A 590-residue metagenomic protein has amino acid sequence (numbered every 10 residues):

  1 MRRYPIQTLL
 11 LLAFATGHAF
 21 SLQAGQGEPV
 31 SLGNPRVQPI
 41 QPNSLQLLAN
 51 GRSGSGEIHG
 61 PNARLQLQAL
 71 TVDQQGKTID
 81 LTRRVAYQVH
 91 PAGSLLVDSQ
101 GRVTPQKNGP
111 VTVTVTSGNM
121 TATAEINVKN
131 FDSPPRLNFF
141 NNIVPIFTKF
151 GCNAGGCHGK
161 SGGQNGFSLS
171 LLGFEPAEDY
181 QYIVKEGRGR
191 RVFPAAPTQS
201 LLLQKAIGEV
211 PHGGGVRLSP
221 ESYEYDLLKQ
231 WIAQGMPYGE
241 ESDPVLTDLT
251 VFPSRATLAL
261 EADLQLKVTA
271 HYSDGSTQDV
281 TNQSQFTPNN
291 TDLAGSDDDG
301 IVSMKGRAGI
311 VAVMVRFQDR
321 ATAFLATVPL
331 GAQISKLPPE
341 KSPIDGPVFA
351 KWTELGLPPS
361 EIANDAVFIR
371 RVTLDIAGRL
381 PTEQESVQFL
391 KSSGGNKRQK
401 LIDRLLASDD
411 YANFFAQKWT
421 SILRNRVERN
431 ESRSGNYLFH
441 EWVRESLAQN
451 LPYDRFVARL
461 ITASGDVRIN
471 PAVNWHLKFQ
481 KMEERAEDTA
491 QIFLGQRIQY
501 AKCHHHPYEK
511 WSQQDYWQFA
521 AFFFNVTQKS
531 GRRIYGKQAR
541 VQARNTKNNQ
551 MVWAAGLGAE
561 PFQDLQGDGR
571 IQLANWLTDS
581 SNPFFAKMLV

Functional and structural regions predicted by a protein language model:
M1-Y4: Positively charged n-region of N-terminal signal peptides that target proteins for export
Q7-A19: Bacterial N-terminal signal peptides
L22-K149, H158-G159, G163-N165, L169-S170 (+5 more regions): Extracytoplasmic soluble-region selector
Q100, G213-G215, D298-D299, P471-A472: Short acidic, glycine/proline-rich loop/turn micro-motifs
F147-C152, G495: Flanking scaffold residues of small Cys/His-coordinated metal-binding clusters
G156, L169-V184, P194, T198 (+7 more regions): Short, structured secondary-structure elements that scaffold catalytic or ligand/cofactor-binding regions
R188-G189, G213-L218: Active-site rim elements
G189-F193, D579: Short amphipathic alpha-helical boundary/capping segments
